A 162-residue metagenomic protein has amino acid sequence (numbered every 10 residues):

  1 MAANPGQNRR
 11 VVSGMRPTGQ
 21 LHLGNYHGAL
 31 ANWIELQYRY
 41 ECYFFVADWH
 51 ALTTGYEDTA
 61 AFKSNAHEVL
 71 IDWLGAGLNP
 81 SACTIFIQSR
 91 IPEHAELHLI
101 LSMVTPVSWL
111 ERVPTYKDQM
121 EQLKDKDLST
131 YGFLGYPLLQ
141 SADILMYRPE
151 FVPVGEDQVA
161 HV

Functional and structural regions predicted by a protein language model:
A2-S141: N-terminal Rossmann-like or analogous alpha/beta NTP/dinucleotide-binding catalytic cores that position adenine
F151-V162: Glycine-rich, Lys/Arg-enriched anion-binding loops that position phosphate/diphosphate groups for phosphoryl
